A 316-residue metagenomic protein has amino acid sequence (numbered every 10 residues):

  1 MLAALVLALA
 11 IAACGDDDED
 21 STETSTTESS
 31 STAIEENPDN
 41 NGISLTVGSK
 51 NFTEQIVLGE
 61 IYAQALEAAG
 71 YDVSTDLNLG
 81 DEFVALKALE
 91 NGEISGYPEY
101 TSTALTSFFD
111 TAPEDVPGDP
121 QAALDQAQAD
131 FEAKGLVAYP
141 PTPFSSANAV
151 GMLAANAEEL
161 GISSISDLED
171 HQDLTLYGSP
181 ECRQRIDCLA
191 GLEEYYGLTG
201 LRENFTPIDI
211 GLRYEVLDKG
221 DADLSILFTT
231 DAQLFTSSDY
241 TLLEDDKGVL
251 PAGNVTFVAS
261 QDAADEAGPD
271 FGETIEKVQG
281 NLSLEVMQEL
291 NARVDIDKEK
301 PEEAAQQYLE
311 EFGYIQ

Functional and structural regions predicted by a protein language model:
M1-A12: Sec-dependent bacterial lipoprotein signal peptides
A13-T24: Bacterial lipoprotein signal-peptidase II cleavage site
S25-T46, A122: N-terminal low-complexity, Pro/Thr/Ser-rich intrinsically disordered segments that act as propeptides or flexible
G42, R185-C188, E193-Y195, D270-Q316: An extracytoplasmic/periplasmic, membrane-proximal ligand-sensing/linker region
G42-D76, P143-Y214, E285, E299-E303: Bilobed "Venus flytrap"/periplasmic-binding protein-like clamshell domains and structurally analogous long
E60-A65, F83-I94, D110, A190-Y195 (+1 more regions): Short helices/loops that flank or line small-molecule/ion binding pockets
F108-P117, L124-Y139, K219-D221, Q233-K247: Ligand-binding "clamshell"
N148-E158, G253-A267: A bilobed periplasmic-binding-protein/Venus flytrap-type ligand-binding module shared by bacterial periplasmic
